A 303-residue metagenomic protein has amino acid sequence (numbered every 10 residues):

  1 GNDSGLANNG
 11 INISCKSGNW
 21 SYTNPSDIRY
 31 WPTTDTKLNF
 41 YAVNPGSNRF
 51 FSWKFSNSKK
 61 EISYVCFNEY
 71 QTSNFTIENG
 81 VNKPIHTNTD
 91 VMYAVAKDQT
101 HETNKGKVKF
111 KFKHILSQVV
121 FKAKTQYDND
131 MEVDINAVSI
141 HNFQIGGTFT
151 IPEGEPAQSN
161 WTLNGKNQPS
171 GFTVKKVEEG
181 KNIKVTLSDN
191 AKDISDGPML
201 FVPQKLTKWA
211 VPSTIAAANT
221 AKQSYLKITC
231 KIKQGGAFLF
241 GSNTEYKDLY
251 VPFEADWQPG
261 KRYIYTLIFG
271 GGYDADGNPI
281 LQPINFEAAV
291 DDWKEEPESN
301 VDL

Functional and structural regions predicted by a protein language model:
G1-I145, G171, V177-K192, K227-T229 (+1 more regions): Short, low-hydrophobicity acidic/polar segments
K109-K111, K122, S139, T186 (+3 more regions): Generic structural detector for well-ordered beta-strands
N142-E155: Short aromatic-acidic-glycine turn motif
L163-G171: Pro/Thr/Gly/Ala/Ser-biased low-complexity repeat segments characteristic of mycobacterial PE/PPE/PE-PGRS proteins
E179-F253: Extended serine/threonine-enriched, polar tracts that run as long, contiguous segments within proteins
W257-L303: Intrinsically disordered, low-complexity repeat and linker tracts
